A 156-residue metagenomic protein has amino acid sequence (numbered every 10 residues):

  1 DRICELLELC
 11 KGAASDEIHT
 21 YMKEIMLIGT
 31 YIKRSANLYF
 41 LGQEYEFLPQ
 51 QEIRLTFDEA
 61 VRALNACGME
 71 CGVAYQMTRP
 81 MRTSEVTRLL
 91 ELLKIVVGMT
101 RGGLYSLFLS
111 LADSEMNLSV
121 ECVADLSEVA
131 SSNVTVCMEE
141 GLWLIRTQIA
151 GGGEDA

Functional and structural regions predicted by a protein language model:
E5-A13, R82-D113: Conserved ATP-binding N-box helix of the HATPase_c
L6-I32, Y45-L48, E52: Histidine phosphotransfer helical core of two-component systems
T30, R34-L38, Q50-E85: Helix-loop-beta hinge of the Bergerat
L38, G42-Y45: Short coil/turn segments at secondary-structure boundaries
A74, V120-D125, I145-A150: Regulatory/sensor and coupling segments of signal-transduction and defense proteins
F108-V123, M138: Short beta-strand/loop element within the Bergerat-fold HATPase_c
E128-A156: Flexible, glycine-/charge-rich segments associated with ATP-binding catalytic modules
